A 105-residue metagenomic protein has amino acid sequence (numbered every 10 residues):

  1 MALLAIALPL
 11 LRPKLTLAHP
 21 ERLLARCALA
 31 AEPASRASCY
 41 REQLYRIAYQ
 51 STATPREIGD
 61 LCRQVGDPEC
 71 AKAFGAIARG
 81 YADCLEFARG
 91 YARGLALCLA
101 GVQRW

Functional and structural regions predicted by a protein language model:
M1-W105: Non-catalytic tandem-repeat scaffold regions and their flanking low-complexity/translocation tails
